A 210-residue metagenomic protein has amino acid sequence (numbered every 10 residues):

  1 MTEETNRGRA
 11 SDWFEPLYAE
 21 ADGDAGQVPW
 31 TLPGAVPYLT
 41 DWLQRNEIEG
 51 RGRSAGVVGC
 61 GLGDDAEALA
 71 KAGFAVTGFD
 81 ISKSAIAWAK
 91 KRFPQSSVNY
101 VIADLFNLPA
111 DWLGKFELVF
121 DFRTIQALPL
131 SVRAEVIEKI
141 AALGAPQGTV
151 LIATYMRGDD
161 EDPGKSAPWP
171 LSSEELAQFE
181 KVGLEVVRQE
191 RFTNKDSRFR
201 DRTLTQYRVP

Functional and structural regions predicted by a protein language model:
T2-V57, G61-W112, L128-P210: Class I (Rossmann-like) S-adenosyl-L-methionine-dependent methyltransferase catalytic domain, capturing the SAM-binding
F120: A conserved beta-strand element that flanks and buttresses the S-adenosyl-L-methionine
R123, A127: Short catalytic micro-motifs in class I SAM-dependent methyltransferases
